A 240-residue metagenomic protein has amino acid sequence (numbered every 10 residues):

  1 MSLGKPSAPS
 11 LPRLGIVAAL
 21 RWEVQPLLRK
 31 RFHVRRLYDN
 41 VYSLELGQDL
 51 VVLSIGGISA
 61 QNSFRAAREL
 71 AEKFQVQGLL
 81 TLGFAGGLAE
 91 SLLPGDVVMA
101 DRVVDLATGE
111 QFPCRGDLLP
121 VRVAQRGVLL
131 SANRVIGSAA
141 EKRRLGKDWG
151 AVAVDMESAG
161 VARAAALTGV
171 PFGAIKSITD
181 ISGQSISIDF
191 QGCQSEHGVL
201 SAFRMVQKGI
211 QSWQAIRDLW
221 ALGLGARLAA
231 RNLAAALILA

Functional and structural regions predicted by a protein language model:
S2-P9: N-terminal hydrophobic/helix-forming segments and targeting peptides
P9-G15, V51: Extreme N-terminal starter segment of soluble prokaryotic enzymes
G15-V17, L80: Conserved beta-strand elements of the Class I
V17-A19, S54: Short hydrophobic segments within beta-strands
L20-R21, S158: Helix N-cap/beta->alpha junction signal
E23-L27, N62: Short N-terminal binding/cap micro-motifs at the start of the first secondary-structure element
R31-H33: Short Gly/aromatic-enriched secondary-structure transition segments
L37-A240: Glycine-rich phosphate- or other oxyanion-binding loops that anchor nucleotides, phosphorylated ligands
